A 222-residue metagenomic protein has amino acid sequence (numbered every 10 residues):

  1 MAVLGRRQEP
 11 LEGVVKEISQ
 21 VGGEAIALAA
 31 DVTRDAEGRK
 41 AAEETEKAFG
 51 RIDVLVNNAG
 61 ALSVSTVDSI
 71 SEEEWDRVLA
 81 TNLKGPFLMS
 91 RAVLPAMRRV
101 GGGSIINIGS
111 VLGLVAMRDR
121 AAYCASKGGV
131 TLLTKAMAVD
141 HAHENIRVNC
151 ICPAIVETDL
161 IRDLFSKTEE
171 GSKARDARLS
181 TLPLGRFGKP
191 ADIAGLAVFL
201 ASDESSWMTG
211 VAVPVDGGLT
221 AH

Functional and structural regions predicted by a protein language model:
R51, A142, R147, M208-G210: Short, small/polar-rich loop/turn modules that mediate ligand/substrate recognition or access, typified
T66-V67, E74-L79, R178: Substrate-binding pocket helix/loop in short-chain dehydrogenase/reductase
V67-D68, V115-A121, H143-E144, G185 (+1 more regions): Active-site loop immediately N-terminal to the catalytic Tyr-X3-Lys motif of short-chain dehydrogenase/reductase
S90, S126, T134: Active-site helix of classical SDR
P95, V139-H143, S206: Alpha-helical segment proximal to the catalytic Tyr-Lys
S110: Residue(s) in the substrate-gating loop at a strand-loop-helix junction that position the organic substrate next
V115, A197-V198, T209-H222: Short C-terminal tail/terminal secondary-structure segment of NAD(P)H-dependent dehydrogenase/reductase domains
